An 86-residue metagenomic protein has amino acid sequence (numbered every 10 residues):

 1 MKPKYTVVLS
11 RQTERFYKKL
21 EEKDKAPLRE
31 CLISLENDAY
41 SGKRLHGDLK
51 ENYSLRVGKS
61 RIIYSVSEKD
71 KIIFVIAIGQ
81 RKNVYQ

Functional and structural regions predicted by a protein language model:
M1-R11, K18-A26, V57-S60, S65-Q86: Enriched for short, Lys/Arg-rich terminal
Q12-E14, K18, Y40, K50: A broad detector of the eukaryotic-type serine/threonine protein kinase catalytic domain
K23-L35: Compact soluble domain cores
L32-L55: A short, surface-exposed loop/turn module that caps and links secondary-structure elements
